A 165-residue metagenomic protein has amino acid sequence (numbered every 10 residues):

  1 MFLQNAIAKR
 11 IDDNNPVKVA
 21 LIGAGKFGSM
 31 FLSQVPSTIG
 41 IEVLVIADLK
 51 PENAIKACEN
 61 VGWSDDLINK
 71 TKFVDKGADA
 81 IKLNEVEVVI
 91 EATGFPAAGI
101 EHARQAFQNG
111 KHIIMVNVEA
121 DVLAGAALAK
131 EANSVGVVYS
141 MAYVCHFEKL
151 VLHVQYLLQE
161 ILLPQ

Functional and structural regions predicted by a protein language model:
M1-N109: N-terminal glycine-/serine-/threonine-rich beta1-alpha1-beta2 phosphate-ribose binding loop of Rossmann-like
A6, V151-L152: Short alpha-helical segments and helix-capping/turn motifs at coil-helix boundaries
K50-P51, C145-E148: Glycine-rich beta-alpha junction loops
V61-S64, A132-S134, L157-E160: Short, hinge-like loop/turn segments at secondary-structure boundaries
T93, A98-Q105, N109, N117-C145 (+1 more regions): Rossmann-fold NAD(P)-binding glycine/threonine-rich loop
H112, V138, L163-P164: Residue-level detector of anion-binding/catalytic polar loops
L152-Q165: Conserved anion/nucleotide-ligand pocket segment
